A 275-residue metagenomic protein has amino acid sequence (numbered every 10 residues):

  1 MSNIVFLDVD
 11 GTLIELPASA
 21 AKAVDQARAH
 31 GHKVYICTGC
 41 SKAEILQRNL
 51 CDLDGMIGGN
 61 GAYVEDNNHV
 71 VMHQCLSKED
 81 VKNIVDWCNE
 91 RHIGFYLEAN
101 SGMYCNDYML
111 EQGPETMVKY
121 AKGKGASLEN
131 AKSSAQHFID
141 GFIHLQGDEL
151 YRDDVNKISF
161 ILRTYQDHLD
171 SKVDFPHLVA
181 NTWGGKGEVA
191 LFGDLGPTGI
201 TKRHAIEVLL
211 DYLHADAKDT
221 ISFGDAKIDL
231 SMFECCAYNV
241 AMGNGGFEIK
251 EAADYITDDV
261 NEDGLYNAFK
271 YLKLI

Functional and structural regions predicted by a protein language model:
S2-I4, F192-I275: Mg2+-dependent phosphoryl-transfer enzymes with acidic/Ser/Thr/Gly-rich catalytic loops
S2-L16, I84, F233: Asp-based phosphoryl-transfer active-site loop
G11, G61, G224-A226: Active-site metal-binding loops of divalent metal-dependent hydrolases
L16-G123: Active-site phosphate-binding/coordination module
C51-D52, N60, D174-H177, C235-C236 (+1 more regions): Short, structured coil segments at secondary-structure junctions
D54-G61, A180-W183, N239-G243, T257-D258: Short hydrophobic/aromatic-enriched beta-strand-loop microsegments
G102-I221: Conserved acidic, metal-coordinating active-site core of Asp-based, Mg2+-dependent phosphoryl-transfer enzymes
